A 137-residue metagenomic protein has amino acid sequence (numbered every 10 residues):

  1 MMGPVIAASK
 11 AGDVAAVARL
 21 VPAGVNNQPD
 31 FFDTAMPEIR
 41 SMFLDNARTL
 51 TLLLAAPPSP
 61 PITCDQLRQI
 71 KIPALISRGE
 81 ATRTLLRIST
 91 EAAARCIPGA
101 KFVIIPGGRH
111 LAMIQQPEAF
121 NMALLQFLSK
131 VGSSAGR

Functional and structural regions predicted by a protein language model:
M1-R40, L54-A56: Helix-rich cap/lid subdomain of alpha/beta-hydrolase
S9, T82, R109-A112: Glycosyltransferase donor-binding loop in the core domain
G12, L85, Q115: Residue-level signal for the nucleotide or nucleotide-sugar donor/cofactor binding architecture
A15, C64-R68, E118: Residues in well-ordered alpha-helical elements
F32, M36-C96, K101-I104: Conserved serine/cysteine hydrolase catalytic core
P98-R137: Catalytic active-site module of serine/aspartate enzymes centered on a nucleophile-bearing elbow/loop
